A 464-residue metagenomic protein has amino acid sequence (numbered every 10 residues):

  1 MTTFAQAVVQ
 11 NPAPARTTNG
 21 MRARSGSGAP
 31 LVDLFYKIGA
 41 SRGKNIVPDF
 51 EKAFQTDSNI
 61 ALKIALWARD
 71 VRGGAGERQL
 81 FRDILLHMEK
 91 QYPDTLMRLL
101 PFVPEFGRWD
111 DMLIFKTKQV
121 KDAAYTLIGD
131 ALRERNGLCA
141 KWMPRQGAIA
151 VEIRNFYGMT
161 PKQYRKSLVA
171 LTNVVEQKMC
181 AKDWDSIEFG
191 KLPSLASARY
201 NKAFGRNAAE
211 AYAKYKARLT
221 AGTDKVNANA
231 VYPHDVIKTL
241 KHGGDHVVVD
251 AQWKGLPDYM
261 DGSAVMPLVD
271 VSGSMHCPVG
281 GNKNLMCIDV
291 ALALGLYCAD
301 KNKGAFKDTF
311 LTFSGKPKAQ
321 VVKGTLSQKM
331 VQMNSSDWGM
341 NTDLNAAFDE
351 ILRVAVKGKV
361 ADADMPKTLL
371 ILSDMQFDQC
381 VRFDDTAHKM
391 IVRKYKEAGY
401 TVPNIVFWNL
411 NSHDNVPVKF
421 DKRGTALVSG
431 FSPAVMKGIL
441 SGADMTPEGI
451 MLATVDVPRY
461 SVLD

Functional and structural regions predicted by a protein language model:
M1-V290, D300-D464: Long lumenal/extracellular ectodomains of secretory and single-pass membrane proteins
